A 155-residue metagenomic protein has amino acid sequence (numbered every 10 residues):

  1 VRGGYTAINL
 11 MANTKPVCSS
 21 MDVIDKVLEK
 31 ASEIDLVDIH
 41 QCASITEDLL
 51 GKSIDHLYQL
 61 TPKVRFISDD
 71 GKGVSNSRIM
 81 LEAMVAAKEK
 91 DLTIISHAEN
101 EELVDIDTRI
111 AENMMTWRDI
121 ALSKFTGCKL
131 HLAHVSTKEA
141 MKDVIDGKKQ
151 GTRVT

Functional and structural regions predicted by a protein language model:
R2-E99: Divalent-metal coordination cores built from histidine and acidic residues
I54-T155: Histidine/acidic residue-rich metal-binding segments in metalloenzymes
